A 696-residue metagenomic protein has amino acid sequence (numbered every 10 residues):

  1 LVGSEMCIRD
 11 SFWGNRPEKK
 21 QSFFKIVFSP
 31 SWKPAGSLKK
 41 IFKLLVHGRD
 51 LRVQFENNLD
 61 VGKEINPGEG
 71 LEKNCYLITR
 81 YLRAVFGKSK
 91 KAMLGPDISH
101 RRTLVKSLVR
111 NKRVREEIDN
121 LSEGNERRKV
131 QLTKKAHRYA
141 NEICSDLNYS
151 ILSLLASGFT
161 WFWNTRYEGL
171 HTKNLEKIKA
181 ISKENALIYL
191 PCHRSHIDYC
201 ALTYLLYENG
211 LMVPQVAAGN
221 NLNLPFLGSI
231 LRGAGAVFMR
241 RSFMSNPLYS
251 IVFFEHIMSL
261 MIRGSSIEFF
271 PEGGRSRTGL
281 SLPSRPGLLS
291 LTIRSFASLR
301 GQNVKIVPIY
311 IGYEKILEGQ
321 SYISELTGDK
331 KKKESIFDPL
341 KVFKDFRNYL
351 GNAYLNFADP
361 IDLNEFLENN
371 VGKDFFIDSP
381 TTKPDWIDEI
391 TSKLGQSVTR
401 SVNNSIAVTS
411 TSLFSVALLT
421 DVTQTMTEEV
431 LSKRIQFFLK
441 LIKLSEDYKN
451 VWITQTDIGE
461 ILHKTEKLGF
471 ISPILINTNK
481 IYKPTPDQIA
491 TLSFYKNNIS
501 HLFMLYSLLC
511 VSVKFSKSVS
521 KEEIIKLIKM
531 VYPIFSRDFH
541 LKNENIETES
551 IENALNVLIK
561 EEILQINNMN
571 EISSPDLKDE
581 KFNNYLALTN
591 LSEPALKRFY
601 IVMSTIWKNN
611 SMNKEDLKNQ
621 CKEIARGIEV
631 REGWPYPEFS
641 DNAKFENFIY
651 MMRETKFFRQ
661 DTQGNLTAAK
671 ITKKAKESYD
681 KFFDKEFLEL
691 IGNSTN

Functional and structural regions predicted by a protein language model:
V2-N696: Membrane-interfacial terminal anchoring regions of lipid-handling membrane enzymes
